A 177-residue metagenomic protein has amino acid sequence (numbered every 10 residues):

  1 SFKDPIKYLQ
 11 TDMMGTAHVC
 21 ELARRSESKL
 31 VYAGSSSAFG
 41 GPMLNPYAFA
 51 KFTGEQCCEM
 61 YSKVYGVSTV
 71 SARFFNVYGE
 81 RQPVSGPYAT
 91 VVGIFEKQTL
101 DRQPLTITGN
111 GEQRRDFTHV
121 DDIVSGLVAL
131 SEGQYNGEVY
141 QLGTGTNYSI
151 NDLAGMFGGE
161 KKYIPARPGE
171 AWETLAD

Functional and structural regions predicted by a protein language model:
S1-V77, D121, L127: N-terminal Rossmann-like NAD(P)+-binding domain of SDR-like oxidoreductases, especially those catalyzing
K3, T11-M14, N45, G86-T90 (+4 more regions): Residue-level signal for the nucleotide or nucleotide-sugar donor/cofactor binding architecture
R24-S28, G40, Y135-N136, G155-K161: Short glycine/proline-enriched coil/turn segments at helix->beta-strand junctions
F52, V77-G93, D101-T108, E112 (+4 more regions): Glycine/proline-rich active-site loop of Rossmann-fold NAD(P)-dependent oxidoreductases
T53, C57-Y61, V91, F95 (+2 more regions): Hydrophobic alpha-helix immediately C-terminal to the catalytic Tyr-X-X-X-Lys motif of short-chain
N110, V139-Y140, Y148-G155, G159-A176: C-terminal "lid/loop" region of Rossmann-like NAD(P)-dependent oxidoreductases
L127-S131, A154-F157: Hydrophobic "lid"/C-terminal helical patch of Rossmann-like NAD(P)-dependent dehydrogenase/epimerase domains
